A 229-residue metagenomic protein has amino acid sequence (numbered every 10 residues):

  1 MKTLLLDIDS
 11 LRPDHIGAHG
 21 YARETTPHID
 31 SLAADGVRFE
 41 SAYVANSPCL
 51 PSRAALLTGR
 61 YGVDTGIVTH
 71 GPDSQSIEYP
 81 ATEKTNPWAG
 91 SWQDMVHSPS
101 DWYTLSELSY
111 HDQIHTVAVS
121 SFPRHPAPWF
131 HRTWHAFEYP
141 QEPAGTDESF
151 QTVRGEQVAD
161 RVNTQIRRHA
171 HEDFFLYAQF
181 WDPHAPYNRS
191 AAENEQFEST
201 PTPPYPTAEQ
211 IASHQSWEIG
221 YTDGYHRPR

Functional and structural regions predicted by a protein language model:
M1-R229: Catalytic domains that recognize anionic headgroups
